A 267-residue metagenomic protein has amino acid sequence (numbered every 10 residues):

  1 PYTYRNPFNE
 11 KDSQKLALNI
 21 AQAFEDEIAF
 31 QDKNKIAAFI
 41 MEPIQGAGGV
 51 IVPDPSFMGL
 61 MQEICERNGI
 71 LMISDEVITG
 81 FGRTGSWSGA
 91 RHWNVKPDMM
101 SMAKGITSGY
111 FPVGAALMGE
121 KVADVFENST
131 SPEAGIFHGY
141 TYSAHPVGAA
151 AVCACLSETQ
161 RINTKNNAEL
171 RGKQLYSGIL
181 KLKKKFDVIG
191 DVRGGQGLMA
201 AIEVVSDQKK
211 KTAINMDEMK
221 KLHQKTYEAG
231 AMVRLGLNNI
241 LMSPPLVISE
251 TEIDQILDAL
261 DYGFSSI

Functional and structural regions predicted by a protein language model:
P1-I267: Conserved N-terminal phosphate-binding loop of PLP-dependent enzymes in the Aspartate aminotransferase
